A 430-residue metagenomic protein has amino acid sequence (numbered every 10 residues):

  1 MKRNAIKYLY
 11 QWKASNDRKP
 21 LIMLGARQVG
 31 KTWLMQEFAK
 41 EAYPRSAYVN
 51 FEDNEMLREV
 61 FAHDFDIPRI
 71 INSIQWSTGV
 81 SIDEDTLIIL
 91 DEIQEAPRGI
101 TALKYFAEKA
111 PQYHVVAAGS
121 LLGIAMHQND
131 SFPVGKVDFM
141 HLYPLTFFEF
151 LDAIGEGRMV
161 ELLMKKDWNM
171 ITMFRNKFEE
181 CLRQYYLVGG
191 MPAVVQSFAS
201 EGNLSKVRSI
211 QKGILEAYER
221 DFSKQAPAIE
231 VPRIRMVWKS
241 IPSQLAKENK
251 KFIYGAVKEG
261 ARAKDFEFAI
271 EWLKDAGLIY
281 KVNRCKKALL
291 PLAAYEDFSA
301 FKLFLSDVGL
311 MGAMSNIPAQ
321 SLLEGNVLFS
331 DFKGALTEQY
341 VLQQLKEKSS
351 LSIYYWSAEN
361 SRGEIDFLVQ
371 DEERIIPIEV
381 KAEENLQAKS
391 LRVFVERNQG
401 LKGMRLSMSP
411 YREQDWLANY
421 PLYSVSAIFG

Functional and structural regions predicted by a protein language model:
M1-N16: Pre-Walker A adenine-sensing motif
K31: Conserved lysine of the Walker
L34, F38: Hydrophobic positions on the alpha1 helix immediately C-terminal to the Walker A/P-loop
D53-D83: Short glycine-rich substrate-engagement loop in P-loop NTPases that contacts/grips substrate
I89, H114-S120, H141: Structural recognition of the conserved hydrophobic beta-strand(s) that form the central parallel beta-sheet of P-loop
H127-A246: Interdomain motor-coupling "hinge/lid" segment immediately C-terminal to the ATP-binding subdomain of NTP-driven enzymes
Q196-E364, V369-Q370: Accessory nucleic acid-recognition modules appended to NTPase machines
L345, I365-E384, G403: Conserved catalytic cores of phosphodiester-cleaving nucleases, focusing on short active-site segments
